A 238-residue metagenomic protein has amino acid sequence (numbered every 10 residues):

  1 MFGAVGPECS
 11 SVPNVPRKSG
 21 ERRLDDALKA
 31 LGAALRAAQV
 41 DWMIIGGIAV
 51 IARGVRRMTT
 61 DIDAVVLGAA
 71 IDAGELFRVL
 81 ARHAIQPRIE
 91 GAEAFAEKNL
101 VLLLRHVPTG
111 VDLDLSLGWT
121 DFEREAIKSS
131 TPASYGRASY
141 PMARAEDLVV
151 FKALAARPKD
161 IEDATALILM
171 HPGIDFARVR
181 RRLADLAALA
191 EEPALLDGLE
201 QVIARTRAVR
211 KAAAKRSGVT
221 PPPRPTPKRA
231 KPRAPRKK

Functional and structural regions predicted by a protein language model:
M1-K238: Compositionally biased terminal segments of proteins
